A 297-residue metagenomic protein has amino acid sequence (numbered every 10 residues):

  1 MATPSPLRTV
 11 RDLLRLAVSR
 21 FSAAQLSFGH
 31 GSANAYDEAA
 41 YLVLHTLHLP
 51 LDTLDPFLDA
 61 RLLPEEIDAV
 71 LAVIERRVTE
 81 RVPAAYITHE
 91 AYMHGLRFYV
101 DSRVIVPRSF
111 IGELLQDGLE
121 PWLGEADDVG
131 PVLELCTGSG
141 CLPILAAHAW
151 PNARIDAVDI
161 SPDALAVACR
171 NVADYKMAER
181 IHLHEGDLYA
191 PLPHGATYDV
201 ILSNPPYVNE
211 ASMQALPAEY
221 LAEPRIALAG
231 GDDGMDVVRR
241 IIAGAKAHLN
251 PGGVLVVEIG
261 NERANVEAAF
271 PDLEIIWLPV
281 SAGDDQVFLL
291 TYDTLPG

Functional and structural regions predicted by a protein language model:
A2-M93: N-terminal auxiliary segments of SAM/dcSAM-dependent transferases
L14, A39-A40, V70, P143 (+3 more regions): A general structural signal for well-ordered alpha-helical segments in protein cores
A24-F28, G118-A126, K176, P193 (+1 more regions): Alpha-helix termini
A35, V104, G234: Short, conserved glycine- and acidic-residue-centered signature motifs in active-site or ligand-binding loops
H45, L49, H148-A149, D174: Active-site catalytic microenvironments for nucleophilic, acid-base chemistry
H48, V104-I105, Y207: Active-site/binding-pocket entry motifs
F57-L58, D68-P151, I160-V167: SAM-dependent Rossmann-like transferase core, predominantly class I methyltransferases with a strong bias toward
Q116, N152-R154, V158-P296: S-adenosylmethionine
